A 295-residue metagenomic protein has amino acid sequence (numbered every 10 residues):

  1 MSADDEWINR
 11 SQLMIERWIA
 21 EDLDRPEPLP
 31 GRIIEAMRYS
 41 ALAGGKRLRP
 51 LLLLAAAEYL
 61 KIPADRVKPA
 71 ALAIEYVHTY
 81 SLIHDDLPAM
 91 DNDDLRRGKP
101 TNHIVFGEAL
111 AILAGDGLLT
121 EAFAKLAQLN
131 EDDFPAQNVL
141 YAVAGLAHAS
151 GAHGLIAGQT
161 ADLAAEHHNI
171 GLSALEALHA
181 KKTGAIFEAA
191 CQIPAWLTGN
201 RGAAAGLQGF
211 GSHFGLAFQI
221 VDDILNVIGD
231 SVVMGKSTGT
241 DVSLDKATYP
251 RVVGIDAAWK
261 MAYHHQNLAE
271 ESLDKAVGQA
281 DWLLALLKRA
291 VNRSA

Functional and structural regions predicted by a protein language model:
W7, L13-M14, L23-V291: Mg2+-dependent prenyl diphosphate-binding active-site environment of isoprenoid biosynthetic enzymes
S294-A295: Short, intrinsically disordered, low-complexity terminal/loop segments
